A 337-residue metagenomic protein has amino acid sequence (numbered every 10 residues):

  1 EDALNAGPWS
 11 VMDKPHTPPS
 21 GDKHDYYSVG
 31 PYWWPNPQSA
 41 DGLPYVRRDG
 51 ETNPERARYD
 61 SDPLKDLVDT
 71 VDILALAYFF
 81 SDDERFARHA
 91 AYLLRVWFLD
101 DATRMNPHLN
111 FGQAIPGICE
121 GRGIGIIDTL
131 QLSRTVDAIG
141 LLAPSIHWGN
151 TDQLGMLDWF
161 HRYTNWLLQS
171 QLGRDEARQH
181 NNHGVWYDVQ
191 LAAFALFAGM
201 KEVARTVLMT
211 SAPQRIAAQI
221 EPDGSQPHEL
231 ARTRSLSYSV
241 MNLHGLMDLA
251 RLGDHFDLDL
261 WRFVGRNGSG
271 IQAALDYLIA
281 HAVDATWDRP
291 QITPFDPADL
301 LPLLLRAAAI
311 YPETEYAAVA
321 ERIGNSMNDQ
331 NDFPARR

Functional and structural regions predicted by a protein language model:
E1-E176, L252-H255, R262-R337: Extracellular glycan-targeting catalytic surfaces
L93, W97-F98, Q131, V185-W186 (+2 more regions): Long, contiguous hydrophobic alpha-helical segments, chiefly transmembrane helices and signal peptides
L168-H180, Y187-D188, P227-H228: A long, hydrophobic alpha-helical segment
W186-R289: Long, repeat-rich segments with strong aromatic
